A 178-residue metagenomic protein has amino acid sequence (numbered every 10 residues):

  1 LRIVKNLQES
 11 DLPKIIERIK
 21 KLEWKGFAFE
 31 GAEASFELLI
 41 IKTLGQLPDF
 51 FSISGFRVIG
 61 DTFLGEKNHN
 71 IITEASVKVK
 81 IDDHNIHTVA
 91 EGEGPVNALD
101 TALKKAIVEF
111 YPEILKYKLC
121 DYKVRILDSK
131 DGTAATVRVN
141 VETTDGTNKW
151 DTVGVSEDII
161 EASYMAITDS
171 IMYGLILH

Functional and structural regions predicted by a protein language model:
L1-H178: Terminal or standalone catalytic/regulatory effector modules within metabolic enzymes and repeat proteins
